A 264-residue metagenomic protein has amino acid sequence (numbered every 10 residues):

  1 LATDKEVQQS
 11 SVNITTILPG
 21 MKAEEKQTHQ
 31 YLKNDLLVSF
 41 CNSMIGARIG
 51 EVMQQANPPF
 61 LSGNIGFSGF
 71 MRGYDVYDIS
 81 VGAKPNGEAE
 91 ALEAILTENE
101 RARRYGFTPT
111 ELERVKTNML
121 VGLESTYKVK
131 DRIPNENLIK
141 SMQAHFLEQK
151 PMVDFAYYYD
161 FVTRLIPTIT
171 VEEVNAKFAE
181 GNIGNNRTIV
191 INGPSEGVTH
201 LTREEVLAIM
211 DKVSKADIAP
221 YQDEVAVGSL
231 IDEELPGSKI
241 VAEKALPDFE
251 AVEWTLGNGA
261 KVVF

Functional and structural regions predicted by a protein language model:
L1-L36, C41-G50, Q54, E113-T117 (+2 more regions): Proteolytic maturation boundary segments
T15, N42-G82, K140-S141: A structural supersecondary motif
T28-L32, F67, N86: Alpha-helix capping and helix-loop boundary segments enriched in small/acidic/polar residues
V52, F70-K128, K150-P151, R164-T168: M16/insulysin-pitrilysin zinc metalloprotease superfamily fold
R132-K140: Hydrophobic, mid-to-C-terminal alpha-helical segments
